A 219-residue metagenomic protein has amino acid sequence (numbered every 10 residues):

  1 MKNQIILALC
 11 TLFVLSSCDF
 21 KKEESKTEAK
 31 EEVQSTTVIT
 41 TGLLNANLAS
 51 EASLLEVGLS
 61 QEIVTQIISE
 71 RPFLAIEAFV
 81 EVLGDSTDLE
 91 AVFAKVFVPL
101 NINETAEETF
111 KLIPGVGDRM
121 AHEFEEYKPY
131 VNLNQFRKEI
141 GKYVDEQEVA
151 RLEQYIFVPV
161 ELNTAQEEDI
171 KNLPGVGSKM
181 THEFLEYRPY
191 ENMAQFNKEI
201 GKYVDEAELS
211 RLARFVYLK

Functional and structural regions predicted by a protein language model:
K2-A8: Sec-dependent signal peptide recognition, specifically the positively charged N-region followed immediately by
V14-S17: C-terminal motif of bacterial Sec signal peptides marking the signal peptidase cleavage site
D19-T36: Short, low-complexity, disordered segments immediately C-terminal to signal peptides in bacterial exported proteins
T36-G84: Post-signal-peptide N-terminal segment of Sec-exported extracytoplasmic proteins
L44-S50, L100-K111, V160-I170: Disulfide-bonded cysteine-rich modules in secreted/extracellular proteins, activating on the conserved Cys frameworks
S53-G58, F110-P114, I170-P174: Short amphipathic alpha-helical boundary/capping segments
S60-Q61, G117, G177: Small-residue hinge/turn detector
Q66-N103, M120-N163, M180-Y217: Accessory alpha-helical DNA-binding modules that contact the DNA backbone or grooves
